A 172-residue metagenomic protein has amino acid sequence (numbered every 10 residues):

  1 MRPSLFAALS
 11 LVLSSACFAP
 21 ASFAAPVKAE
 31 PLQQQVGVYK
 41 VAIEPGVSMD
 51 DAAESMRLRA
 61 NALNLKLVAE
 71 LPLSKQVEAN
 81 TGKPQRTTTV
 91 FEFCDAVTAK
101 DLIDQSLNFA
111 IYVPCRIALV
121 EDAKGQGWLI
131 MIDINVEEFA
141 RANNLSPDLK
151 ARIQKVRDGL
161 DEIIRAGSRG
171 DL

Functional and structural regions predicted by a protein language model:
M1-L9: Bacterial N-terminal signal peptides that target proteins for export
A8-P20: Bacterial N-terminal signal peptides
A25-F91: N-terminal secretory signal peptides
P45, L71, D95-V97, A123 (+1 more regions): A mature extracytoplasmic/lumenal domain signature
S55-K66, E70, Y112, G159 (+1 more regions): Structured segments of extracytoplasmic/periplasmic soluble domains in secreted or envelope-associated proteins
G82-E121: Surface-exposed short loop/turn segments
R116-S146: Beta-strand/loop substructures that line and gate deep hydrophobic ligand-binding cavities in soluble
I134-L172: C-terminal partner/receptor-binding element of secreted or periplasmic proteins
